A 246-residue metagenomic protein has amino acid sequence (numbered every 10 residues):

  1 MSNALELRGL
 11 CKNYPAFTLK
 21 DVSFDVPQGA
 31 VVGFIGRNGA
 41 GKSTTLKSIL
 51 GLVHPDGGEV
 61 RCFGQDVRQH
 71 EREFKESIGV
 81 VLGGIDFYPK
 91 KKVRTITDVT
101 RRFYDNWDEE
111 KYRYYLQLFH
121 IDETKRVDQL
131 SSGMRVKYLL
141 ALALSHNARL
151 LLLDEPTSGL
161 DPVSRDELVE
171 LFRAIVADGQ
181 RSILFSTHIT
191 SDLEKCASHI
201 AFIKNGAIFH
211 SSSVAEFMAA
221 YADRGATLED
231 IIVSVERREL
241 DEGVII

Functional and structural regions predicted by a protein language model:
L7-L10, F17-P27, G58: Conserved beta-strand
I35-R37: The feature captures the beta-strand-to-loop junction immediately N-terminal to the Walker
L50: Helix-to-loop junction immediately C-terminal to a conserved catalytic motif
G58-Q69, E73-F74: Conserved ABC transporter NBD signature motif
L82-L139: ABC-family P-loop ATPase nucleotide-binding domains
L151-E155: Catalytic Walker B motif of ABC-type/P-loop ATPase nucleotide-binding domains
D166-G179: Helical segment within the ABC ATPase nucleotide-binding domain
